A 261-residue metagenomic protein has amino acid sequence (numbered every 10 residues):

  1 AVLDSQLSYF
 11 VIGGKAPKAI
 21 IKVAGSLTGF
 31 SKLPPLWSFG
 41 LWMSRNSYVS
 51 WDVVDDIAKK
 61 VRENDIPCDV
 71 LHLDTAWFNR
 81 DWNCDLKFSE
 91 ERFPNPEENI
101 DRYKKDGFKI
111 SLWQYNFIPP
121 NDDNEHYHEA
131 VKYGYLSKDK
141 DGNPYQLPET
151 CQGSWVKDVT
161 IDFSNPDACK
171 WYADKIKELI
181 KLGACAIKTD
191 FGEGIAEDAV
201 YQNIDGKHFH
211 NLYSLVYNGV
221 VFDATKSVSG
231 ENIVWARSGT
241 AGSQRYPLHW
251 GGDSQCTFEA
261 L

Functional and structural regions predicted by a protein language model:
A1-L261: Catalytic-domain carbohydrate-binding cleft regions of carbohydrate-active enzymes
